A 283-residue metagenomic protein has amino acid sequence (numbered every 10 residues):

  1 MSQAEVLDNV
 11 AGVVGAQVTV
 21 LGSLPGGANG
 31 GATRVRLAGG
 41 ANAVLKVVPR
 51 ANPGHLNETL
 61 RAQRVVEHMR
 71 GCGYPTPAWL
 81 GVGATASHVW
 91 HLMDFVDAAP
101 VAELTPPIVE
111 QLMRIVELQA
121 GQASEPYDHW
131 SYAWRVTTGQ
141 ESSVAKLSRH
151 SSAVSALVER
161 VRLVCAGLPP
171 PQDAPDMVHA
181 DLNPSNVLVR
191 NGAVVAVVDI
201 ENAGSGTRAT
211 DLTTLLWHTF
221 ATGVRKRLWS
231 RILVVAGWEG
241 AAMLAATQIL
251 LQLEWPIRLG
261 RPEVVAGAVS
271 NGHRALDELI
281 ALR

Functional and structural regions predicted by a protein language model:
M1-V18: Juxta-kinase regulatory segment immediately upstream of eukaryotic protein kinase catalytic domains
A16-L37: ATP-binding glycine-rich phosphate-binding loop
G27-G30, T85-V89: Short acidic/glycine-enriched loop/turn segments that link adjacent beta-strands
L37-A43, V189-V195: Active-site beta-strand-loop-beta-strand hairpin of nuclease catalytic cores that positions key catalytic residues
N42-A86, A102-I115, T219: A conserved alpha-helical element in kinase catalytic cores
P77-H88, F95-A156, L163, P169-P175 (+1 more regions): A cross-family kinase active-site recognition segment
P175-V178, N183, R190-S230: Active-site Asp-x-Gly
A209-G237, A246-E263, H273-A275: Active-site activation/catalytic loop segments of kinase-like enzymes and analogous catalytic loops in related
